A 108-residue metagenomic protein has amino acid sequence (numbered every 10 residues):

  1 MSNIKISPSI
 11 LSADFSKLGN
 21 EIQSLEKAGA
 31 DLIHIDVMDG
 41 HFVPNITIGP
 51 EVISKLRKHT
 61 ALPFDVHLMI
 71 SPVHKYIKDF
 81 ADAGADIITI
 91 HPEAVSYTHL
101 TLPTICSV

Functional and structural regions predicted by a protein language model:
M1-K78, D82: Conserved N-terminal beta1-alpha1 strand-loop-helix module at the mouth
S71, V95, P103: Alpha-helical and His/Cys-centered functional microenvironments
I87-L100: Conserved anion-binding
H99-V108: Single conserved hydrophobic/aromatic residue that forms the stacking wall/gate of nucleotide- or nucleobase-binding
